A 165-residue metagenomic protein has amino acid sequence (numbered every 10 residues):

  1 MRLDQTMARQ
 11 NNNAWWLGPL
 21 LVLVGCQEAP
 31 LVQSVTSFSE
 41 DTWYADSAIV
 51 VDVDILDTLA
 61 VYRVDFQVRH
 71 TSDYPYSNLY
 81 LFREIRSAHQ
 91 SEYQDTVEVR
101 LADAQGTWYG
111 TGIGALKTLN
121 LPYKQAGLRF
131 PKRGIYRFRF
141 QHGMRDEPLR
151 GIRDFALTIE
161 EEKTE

Functional and structural regions predicted by a protein language model:
L23-G25: C-terminal motif of bacterial Sec signal peptides marking the signal peptidase cleavage site
Q27-P30: Bacterial signal peptide processing site
S34-L56: Post-signal peptide N-terminal segment of mature Sec-exported envelope proteins
L59-V61, Y76-N78, P131-I135: Extracellular Ig-like/FN3 beta-sandwich strand-entry sites
F66-D73: Short amphipathic, basic-aromatic surface patches that mediate peripheral association with negatively charged
P75-L81, G151-R153: Short coil-to-beta strand junction motifs in C2/discoidin
E98-R129: An anionic, turn-rich surface loop/hairpin at beta-sheet edges that serves as a generic interaction/coordination patch
P131-E147, G151-E161: Internal, hydrophobic beta-strand segments that form the core of beta-sheet-rich folds
